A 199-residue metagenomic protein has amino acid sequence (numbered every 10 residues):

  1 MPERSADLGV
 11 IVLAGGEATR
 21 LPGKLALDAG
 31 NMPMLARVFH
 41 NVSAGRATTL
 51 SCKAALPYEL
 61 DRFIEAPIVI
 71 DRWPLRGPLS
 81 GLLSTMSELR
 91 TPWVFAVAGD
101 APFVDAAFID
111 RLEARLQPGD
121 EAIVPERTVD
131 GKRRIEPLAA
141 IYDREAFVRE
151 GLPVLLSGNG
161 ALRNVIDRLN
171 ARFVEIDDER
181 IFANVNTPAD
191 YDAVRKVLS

Functional and structural regions predicted by a protein language model:
P2-N159, D167-I181, P188-L198: Nucleotide and nucleotide-moiety/phosphate-recognizing core
